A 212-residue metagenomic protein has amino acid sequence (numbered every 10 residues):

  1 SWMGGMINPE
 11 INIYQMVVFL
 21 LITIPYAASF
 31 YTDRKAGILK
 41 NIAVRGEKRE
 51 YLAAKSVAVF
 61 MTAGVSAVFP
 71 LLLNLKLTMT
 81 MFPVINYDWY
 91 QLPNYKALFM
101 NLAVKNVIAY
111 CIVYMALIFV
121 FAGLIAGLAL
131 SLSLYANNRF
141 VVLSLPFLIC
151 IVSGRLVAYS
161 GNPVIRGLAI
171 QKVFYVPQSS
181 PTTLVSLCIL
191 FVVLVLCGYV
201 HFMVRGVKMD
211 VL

Functional and structural regions predicted by a protein language model:
S1-A28, S56-L134, Q171-C188: Secretory targeting signals
S29-T62: Helix-loop-helix units of permease transmembrane domains in multi-pass membrane transporters, especially ABC
D33, L134-Y135: Helix-to-coil boundary motifs at intracellular loop junctions of multi-pass secondary transporters
T62-N74, I125, I149-V157, V193-G198: Alpha-helical transmembrane segments of multipass membrane proteins
L75-Y87, N138, A158-R166, G206-V211: Transmembrane helix-loop junctions in multipass membrane proteins, especially transporters and channels
S131, F191-L212: Junction motif at the cytosolic side of a transmembrane helix
R139-S153: Central hydrophobic cores of alpha-helical transmembrane segments in multi-pass integral membrane proteins
G161-I170, L190-V192: A cytosolic-side transmembrane-helix exit/cap motif
